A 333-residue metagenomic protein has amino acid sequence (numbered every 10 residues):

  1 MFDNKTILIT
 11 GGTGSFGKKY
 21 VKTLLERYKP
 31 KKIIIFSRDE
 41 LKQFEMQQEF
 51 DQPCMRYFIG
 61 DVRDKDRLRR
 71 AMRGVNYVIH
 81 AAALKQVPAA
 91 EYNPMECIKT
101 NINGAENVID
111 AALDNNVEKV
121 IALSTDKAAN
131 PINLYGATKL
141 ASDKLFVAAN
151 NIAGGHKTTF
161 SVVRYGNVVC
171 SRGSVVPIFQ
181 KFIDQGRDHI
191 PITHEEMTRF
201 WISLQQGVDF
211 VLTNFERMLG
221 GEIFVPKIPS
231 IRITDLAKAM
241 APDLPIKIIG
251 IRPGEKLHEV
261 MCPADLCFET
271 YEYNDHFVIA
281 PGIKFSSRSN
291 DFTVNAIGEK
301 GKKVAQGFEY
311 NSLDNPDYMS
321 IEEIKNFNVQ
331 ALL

Functional and structural regions predicted by a protein language model:
N4, A148-L333: Strand-loop microenvironment adjacent to phosphate/nucleotide-handling motifs in alpha/beta enzyme folds
T6-E26: N-terminal Rossmann NAD(P)H-binding glycine-rich loop of SDR-like oxidoreductase domains
T10, M72-A81, A122: Rossmann-fold scaffold of SDR-type NAD(P)-dependent oxidoreductases
Y28-K42: Conserved glycine-rich Rossmann-like NAD(P)H-binding loop of the short-chain dehydrogenase/reductase
S37, F58-I59, K99, I248: Conserved residues in the N-terminal Rossmann fold of short-chain dehydrogenase/reductase
R56-Y77: Conserved Rossmann-fold cofactor-binding substructure of NAD(P)-dependent oxidoreductases
Y57, C97, V120, F160-V163: Hydrophobic/aromatic anchor residues within beta-strands of the central parallel beta-sheet of Rossmann-like
H80, L84-L140, K144, A148: Conserved Rossmann-fold NAD(P)-dependent oxidoreductase catalytic core, especially the SDR/UDP-sugar
